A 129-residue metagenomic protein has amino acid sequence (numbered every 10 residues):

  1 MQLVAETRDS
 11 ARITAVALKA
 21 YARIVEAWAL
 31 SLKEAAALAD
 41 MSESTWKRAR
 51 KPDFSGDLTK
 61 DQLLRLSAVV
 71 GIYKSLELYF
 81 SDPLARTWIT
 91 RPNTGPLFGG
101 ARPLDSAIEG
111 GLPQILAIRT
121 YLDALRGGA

Functional and structural regions predicted by a protein language model:
M1-A129: Non-transmembrane "mature" sequence context
